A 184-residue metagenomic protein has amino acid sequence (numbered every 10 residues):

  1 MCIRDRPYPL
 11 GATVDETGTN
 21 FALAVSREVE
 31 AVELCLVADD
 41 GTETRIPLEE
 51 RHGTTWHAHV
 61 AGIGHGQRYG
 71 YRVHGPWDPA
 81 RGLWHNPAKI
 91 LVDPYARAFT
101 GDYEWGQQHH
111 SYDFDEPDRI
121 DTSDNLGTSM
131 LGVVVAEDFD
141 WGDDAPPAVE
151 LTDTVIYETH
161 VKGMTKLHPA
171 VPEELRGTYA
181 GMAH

Functional and structural regions predicted by a protein language model:
R4-E16, E43, E50-T55, G62-E158 (+1 more regions): The feature marks proteins involved in alpha-glucan
T17-F21: Structural beta-strand segments of beta-rich domains
L23-A24, E28-R45, Y69: Beta-strand-rich binding/interaction modules
A24, H59-A61: Surface-exposed loop and edge beta-strand positions of immunoglobulin-like domains
V25, V73, V161: Residues immediately flanking
E30-A31, D78, G163-K166: Short, acidic Gly/Pro/Ser/Thr-rich loop/turn segments
K162-H184: A conserved hydrophobic secondary-structure block that centers on an alpha-helix together with its immediately flanking
